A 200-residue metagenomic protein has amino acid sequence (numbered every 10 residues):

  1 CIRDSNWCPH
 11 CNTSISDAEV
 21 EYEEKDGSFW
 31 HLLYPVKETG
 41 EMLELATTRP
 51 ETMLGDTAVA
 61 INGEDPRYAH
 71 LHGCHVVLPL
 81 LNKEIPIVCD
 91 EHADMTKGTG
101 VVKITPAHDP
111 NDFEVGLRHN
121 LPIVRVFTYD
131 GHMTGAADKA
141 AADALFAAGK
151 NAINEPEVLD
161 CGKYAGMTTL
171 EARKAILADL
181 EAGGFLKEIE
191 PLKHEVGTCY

Functional and structural regions predicted by a protein language model:
R3-A136, A140: NTP-handling and nucleic-acid-processing catalytic cores
C11, M95, L159, A178-A182: Generic signal for short, ordered secondary-structure residues within or immediately flanking folded domains
P50-V59, D65, A182-Y200: Structured, non-catalytic alpha/beta "coupling" segments that mediate domain-domain communication and provide generic
H70-G73, A140-R173: A glycine-biased structural micro-motif
I123, A152, K187-E188: Residue-level detector of short coil/turn "hinge" positions at structural boundaries
G131, I176, T198-C199: Active-site cavity-forming subdomains of large catalytic enzyme subunits
M167-P191: Phosphate/diphosphate-binding loops
